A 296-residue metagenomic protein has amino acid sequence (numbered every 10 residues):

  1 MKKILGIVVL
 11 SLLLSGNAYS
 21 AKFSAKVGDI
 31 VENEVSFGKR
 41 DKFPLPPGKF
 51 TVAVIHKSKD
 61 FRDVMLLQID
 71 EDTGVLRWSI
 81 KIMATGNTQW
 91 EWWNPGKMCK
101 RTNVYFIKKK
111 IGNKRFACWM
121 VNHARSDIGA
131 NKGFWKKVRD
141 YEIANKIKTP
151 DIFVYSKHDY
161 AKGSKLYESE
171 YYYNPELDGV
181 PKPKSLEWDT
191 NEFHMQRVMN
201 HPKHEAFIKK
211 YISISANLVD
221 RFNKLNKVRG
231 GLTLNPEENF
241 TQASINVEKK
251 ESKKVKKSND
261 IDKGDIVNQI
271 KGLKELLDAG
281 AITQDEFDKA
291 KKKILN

Functional and structural regions predicted by a protein language model:
M1-I4, N296: Positively charged n-region of N-terminal signal peptides that target proteins for export
I4-G16: Sec-dependent N-terminal signal peptides
Y19-S20, N246-D260: Sec-dependent signal peptide cleavage junction
A21-K114: N-terminal Sec/ER secretory leader and immediately downstream segment of secreted/extracellular precursors
D41, M199, K203-A206, K210 (+2 more regions): Extracytoplasmic/periplasmic, Sec-exported soluble proteins
T51-V54, A216, D220-N223, K227 (+2 more regions): Sec-exported extracytoplasmic/periplasmic mature domains
G74-E251: Mature extracytoplasmic/lumenal regions of exported proteins
K256-N296: N-terminal J-domain/J-like co-chaperone modules of DnaJ/Hsp40 proteins
